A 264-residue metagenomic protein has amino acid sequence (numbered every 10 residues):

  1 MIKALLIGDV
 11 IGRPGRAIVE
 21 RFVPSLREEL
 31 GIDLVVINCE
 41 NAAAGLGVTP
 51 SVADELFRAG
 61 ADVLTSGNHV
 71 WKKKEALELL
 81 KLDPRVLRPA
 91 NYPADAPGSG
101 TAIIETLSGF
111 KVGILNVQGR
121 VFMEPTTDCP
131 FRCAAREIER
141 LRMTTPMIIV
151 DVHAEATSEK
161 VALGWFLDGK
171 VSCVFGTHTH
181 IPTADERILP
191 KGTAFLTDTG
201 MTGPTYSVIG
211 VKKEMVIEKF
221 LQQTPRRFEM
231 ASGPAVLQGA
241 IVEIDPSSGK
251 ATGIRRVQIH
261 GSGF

Functional and structural regions predicted by a protein language model:
M1-F264: Acidic, metal/ion-coordinating pockets
